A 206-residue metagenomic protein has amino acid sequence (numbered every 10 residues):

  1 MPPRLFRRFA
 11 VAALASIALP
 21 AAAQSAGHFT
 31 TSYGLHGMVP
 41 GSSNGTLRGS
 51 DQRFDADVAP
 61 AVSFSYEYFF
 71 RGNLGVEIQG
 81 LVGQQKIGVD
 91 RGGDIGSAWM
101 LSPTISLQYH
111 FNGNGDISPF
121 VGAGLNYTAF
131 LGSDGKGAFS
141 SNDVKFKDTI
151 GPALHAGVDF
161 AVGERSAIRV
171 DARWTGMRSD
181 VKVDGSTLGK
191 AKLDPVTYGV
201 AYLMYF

Functional and structural regions predicted by a protein language model:
M1-G27, F206: Cleavable N-terminal export/targeting peptides
Q24-H28, G37, P60-A138, T149 (+2 more regions): Gram-negative (and chloroplast) outer-membrane scaffold detector with strong preference for beta-barrel transmembrane
G37-V62, V144-D148: Surface-exposed strand-loop-strand hairpins of Gram-negative outer-membrane beta-barrel proteins
S43-N44, V89, G132-G135, D180-V183: Short, well-ordered secondary-structure micro-motifs
L47-Q52, G88-G96, A138-V144, D184-K190: Extracellular loop and loop/strand-boundary signature of outer-membrane beta-barrel proteins
